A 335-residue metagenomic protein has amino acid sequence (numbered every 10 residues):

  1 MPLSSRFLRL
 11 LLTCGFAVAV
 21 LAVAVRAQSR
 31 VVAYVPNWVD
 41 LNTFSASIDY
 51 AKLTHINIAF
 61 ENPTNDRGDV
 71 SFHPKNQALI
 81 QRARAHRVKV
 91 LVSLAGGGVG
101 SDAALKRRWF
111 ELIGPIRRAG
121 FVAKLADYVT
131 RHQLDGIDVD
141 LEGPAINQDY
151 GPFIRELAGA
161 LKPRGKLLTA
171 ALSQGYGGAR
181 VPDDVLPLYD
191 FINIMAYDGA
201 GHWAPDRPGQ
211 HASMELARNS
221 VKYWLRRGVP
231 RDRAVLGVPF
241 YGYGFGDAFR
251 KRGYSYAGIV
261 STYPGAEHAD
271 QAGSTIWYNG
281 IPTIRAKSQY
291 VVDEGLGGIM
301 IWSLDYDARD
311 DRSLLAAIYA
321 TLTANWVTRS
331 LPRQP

Functional and structural regions predicted by a protein language model:
M1-L8: N-terminal secretory signal peptides that target proteins for export/translocation
L11-A22: Bacterial N-terminal signal peptides
V23-A27: Sec/Tat signal peptide C-region and signal peptidase I cleavage site
Q28-V129, P208-E215, K222, K251 (+2 more regions): Glycan-recognition patch characteristic of GH18 chitinases/ENGases and related GlcNAc/peptidoglycan-binding proteins
S29, K52-T54, H86-V90, Q133-D135 (+4 more regions): Short, well-ordered coil/turn segments that N-cap beta-strands
V32, N65-K75, A123, G143-S261: Substrate-binding surface in catalytic domains of secreted glycosidases
I56, V92, V139, I192 (+3 more regions): Conserved, mostly hydrophobic/aromatic
G100, D232-E294, A316-P335: Glycan-binding loop/region signatures in secreted carbohydrate-active enzymes
